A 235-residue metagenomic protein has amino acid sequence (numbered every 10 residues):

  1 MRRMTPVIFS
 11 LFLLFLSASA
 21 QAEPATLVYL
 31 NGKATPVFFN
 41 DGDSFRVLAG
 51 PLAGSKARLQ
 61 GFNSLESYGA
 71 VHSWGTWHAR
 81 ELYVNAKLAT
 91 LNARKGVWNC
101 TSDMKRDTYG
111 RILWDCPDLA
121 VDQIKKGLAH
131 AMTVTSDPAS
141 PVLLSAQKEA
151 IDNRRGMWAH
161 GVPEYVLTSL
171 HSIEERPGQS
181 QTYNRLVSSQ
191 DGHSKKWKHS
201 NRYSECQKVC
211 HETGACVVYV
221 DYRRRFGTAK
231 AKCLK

Functional and structural regions predicted by a protein language model:
M1-I8: Bacterial N-terminal signal peptides that target proteins for export
I8-L16: Bacterial N-terminal signal peptides
A20-K235: Small beta-barrel nucleic-acid-binding modules, primarily SNase/OB-fold domains and secondarily Tudor-like barrels
